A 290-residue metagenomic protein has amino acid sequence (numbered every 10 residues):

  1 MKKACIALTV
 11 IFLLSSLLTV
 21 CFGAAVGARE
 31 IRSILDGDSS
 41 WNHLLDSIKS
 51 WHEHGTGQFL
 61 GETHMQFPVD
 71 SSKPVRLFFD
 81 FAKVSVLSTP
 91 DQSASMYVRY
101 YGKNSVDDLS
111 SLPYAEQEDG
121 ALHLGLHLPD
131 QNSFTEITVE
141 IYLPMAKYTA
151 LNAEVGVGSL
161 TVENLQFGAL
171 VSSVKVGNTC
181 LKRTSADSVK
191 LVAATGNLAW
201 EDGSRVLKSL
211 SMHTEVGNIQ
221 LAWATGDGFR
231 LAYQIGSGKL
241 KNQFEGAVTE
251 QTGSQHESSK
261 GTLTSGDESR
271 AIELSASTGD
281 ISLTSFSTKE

Functional and structural regions predicted by a protein language model:
K2-D108, D130-P144, C180, A247-S269 (+1 more regions): Short acidic/polar N-terminal linker immediately downstream of export determinants
T63-F67, K83-P90, S111-Y114, T138-L143 (+6 more regions): Short, T/G/N/S-enriched strand-turn elements that build extracellular solenoid repeat scaffolds
S71, D80, E118, T135-I137 (+13 more regions): Repetitive beta-strand solenoid architecture
V75-F79, A153, S172, Y233: Active-site alpha-helical segments that house and flank conserved acidic catalytic motifs for diphosphate chemistry
A94, G120-L122, L240, I281: Hydrophobic residues embedded in beta-strands of well-ordered beta-sheets
A94, T149, F229: Short beta-strand/loop motifs in extracellular/secreted proteins, especially within beta-sandwich accessory domains
L109-T135, I141-M145, V171: Glycine- and small hydrophobic-enriched segments that form the cores of compact globular domains
R183-T184, S188-E290: Short, surface-exposed interaction patches in beta-rich subdomains that mediate adhesion/assembly near membranes
